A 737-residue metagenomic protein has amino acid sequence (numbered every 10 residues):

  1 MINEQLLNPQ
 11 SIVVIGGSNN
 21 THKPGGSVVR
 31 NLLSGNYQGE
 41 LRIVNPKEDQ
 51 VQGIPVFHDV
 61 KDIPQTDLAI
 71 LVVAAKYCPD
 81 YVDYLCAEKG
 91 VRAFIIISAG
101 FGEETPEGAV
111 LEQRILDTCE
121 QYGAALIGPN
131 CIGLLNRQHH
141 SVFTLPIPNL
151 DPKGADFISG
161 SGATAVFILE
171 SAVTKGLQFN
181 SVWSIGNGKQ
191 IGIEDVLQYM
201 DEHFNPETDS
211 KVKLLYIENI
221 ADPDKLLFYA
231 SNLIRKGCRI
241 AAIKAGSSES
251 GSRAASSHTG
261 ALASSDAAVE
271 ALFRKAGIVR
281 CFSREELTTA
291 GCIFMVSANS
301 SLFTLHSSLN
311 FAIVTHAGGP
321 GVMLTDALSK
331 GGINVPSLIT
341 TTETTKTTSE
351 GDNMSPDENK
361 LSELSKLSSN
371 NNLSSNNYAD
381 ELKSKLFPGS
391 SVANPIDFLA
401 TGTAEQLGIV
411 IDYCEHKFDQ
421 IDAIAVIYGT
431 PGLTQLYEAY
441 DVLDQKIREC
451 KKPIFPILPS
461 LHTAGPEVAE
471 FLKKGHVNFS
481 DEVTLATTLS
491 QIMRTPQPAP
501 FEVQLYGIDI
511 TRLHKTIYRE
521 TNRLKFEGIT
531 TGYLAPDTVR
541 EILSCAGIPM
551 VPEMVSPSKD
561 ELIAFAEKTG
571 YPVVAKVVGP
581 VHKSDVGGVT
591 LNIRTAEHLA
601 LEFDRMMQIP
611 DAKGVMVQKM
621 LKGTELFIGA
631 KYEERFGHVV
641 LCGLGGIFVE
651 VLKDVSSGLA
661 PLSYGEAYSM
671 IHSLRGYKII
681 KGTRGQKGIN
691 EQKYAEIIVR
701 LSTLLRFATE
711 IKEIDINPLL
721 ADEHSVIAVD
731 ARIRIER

Functional and structural regions predicted by a protein language model:
H22, N31-V51: NAD(P)-binding Rossmann-fold cofactor-contacting core
I43-V44, F94-I96, E120, A125-N130 (+18 more regions): General beta-strand structural signal in soluble alpha/beta enzymes
D62-Y81: Rossmann-like NAD(P)-binding element
Y77-A99: Rossmann-fold NAD(P) dinucleotide-binding segment
R92, S98-H139, F143-D151, A245-N299 (+3 more regions): Peripheral docking tails and interdomain loops at the edges of cofactor- or intermediate-handling domains
I147-P206, R274, L309-K346, N371-I421 (+2 more regions): Short glycine-cluster motifs
A263-S264, R280, Y437, R448-I454 (+6 more regions): ATP-dependent carboxylate activation and anion-phosphoryl transfer catalytic cores that bind Mg-ATP to form
F311-A312, G532-A546, V551-V555, A566-I593 (+3 more regions): ATP-grasp fold ATP-binding core
